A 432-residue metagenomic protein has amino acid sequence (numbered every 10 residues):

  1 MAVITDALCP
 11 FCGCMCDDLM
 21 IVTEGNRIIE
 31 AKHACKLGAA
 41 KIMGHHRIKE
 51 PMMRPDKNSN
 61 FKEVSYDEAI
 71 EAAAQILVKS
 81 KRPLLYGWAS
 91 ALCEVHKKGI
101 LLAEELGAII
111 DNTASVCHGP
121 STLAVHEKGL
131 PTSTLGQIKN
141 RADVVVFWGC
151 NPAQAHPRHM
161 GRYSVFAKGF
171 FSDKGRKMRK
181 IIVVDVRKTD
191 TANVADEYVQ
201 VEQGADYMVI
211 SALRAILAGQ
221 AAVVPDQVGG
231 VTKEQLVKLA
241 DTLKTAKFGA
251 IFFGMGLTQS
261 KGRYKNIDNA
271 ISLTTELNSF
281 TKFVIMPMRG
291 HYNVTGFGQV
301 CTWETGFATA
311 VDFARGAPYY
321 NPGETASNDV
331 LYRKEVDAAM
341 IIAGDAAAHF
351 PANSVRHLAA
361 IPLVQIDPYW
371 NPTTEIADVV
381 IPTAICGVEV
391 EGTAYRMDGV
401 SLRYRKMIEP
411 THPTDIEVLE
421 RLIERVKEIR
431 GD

Functional and structural regions predicted by a protein language model:
M1-Q220, M255, E335, L422-D432: N-terminal export/assembly segments and adjacent metallocofactor-ligating motifs of anaerobic energy-metabolism
K62-L77, V231-T242, G323-V330: A short, well-structured juxtamembrane/interface segment
P83, V145-V146, I181, Y198-Q200 (+4 more regions): Short, well-ordered beta-strand core segments
V95, I138-K139, K174, T232 (+5 more regions): Active-site-proximal structural scaffolding
K97-G99, R158-M160, V194-A195, Y264-K265 (+3 more regions): Short amphipathic alpha-helical segments
A103-F166, G175, I271-E375, A384-E389 (+1 more regions): Extended redox/cofactor-interaction regions of prokaryotic respiratory oxidoreductases
M208-V209, Q220-Y320: Active-site phosphate/pyrophosphate-binding segments
V379, C386-D432: C-terminal functional extensions of proteins
